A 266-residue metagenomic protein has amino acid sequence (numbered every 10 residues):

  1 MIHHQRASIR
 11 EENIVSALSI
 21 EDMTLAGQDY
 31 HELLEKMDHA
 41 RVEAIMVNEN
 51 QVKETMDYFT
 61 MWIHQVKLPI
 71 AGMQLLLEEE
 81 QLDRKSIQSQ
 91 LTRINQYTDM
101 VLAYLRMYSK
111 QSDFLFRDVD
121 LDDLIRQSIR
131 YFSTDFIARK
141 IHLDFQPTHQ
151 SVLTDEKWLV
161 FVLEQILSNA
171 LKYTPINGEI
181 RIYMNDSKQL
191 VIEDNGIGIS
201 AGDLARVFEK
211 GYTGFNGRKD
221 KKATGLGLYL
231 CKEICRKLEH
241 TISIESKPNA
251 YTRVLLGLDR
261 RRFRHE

Functional and structural regions predicted by a protein language model:
S133-F145: Short conserved segments within the C-terminal catalytic ATPase subdomain
A170-L171: Short helix-loop "hinge" at the ATP-lid/N-box region of the Bergerat-fold HATPase_c
N177-Q189: Short beta-strand/loop element within the Bergerat-fold HATPase_c
D194: Acidic ATP/Mg2+-coordinating residue in the GHKL
I199-Y212: Short conserved segment of the HATPase_c
